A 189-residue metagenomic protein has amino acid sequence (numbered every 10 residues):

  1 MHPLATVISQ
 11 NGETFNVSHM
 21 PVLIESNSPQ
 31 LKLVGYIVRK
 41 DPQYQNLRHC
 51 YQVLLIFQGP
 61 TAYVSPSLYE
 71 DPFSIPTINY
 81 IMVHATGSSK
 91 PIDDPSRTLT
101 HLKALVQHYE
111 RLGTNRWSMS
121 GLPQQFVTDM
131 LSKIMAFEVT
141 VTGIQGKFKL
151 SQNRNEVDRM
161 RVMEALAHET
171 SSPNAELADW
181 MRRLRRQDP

Functional and structural regions predicted by a protein language model:
M1-R39: Short beta-strand segments
P3, S18, P29-L33, H49-V53 (+2 more regions): A generic structural signal for short beta-strands and their flanking turns/coil linkers
Q10, R39, G59, V141-G143: Residues immediately flanking
P21, Y36, I56, S88 (+1 more regions): Residue-level recognition of well-ordered beta-strand positions that form the cores of beta-sheet-rich folds across
S26-Q30, L47-H49, S96, H168-P173: Short, glycine- and charge-enriched coil/turn segments that flank and shape catalytic ligand pockets
L33-I56, S172, A178-R186: An N-terminal domain-start capping segment
R39-H101: Short, structured beta-strand-loop surface elements
K90-P189: C-terminal edge-of-domain segments
